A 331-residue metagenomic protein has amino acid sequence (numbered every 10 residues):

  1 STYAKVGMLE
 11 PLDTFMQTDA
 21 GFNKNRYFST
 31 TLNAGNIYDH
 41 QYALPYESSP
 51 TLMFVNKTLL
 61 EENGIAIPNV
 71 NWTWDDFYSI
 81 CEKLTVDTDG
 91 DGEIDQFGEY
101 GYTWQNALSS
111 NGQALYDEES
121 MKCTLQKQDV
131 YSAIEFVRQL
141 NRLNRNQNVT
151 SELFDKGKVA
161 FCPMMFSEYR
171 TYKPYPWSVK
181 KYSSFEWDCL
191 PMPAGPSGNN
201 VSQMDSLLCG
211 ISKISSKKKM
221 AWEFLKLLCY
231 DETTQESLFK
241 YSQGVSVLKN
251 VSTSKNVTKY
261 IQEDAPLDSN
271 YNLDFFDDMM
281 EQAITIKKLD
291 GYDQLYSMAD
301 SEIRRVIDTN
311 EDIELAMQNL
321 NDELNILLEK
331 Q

Functional and structural regions predicted by a protein language model:
S1, M8-E10, K156-E168: Alpha-to-beta junction loops
S1-L52, S184-P193: Hinge/lid segment of periplasmic solute-binding proteins
D13-Y27, V70, T88-G90, F97 (+5 more regions): Short, solvent-exposed loop/beta-turn-alpha elements that line the ligand-binding surface or hinge of extracytoplasmic
N36, Q203, D264-L324: C-terminal capping/gating helix-and-loop segments adjacent to ligand/active sites or protein-protein/ligand interfaces
I37-Y46, T51, E61, D75-C123 (+1 more regions): Extracytoplasmic/periplasmic solute-binding protein
T51-V55, C209-I211: Short glycine- and hydrophobic/aromatic-rich loop-to-beta-strand nucleating segment in the catalytic cores
I80-C81, E119-N148, M192: Glycine-centered hinge/linker elements that transmit conformational signals in sensory and ligand-binding systems
S151-E152, W177, L207-D293: Mature extracytoplasmic/periplasmic domains
